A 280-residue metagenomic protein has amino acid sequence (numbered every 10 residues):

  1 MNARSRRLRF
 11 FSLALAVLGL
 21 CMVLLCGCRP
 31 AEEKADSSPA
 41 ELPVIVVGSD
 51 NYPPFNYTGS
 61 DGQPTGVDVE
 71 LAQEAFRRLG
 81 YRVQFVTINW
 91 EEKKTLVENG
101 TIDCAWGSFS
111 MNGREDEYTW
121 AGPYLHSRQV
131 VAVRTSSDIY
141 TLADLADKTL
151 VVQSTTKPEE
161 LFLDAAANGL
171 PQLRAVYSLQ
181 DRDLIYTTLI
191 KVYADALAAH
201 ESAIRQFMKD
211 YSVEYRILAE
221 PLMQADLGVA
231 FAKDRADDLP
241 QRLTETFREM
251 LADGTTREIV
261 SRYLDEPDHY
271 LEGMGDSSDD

Functional and structural regions predicted by a protein language model:
C28-K34, K157-L179, R216-I217, F247-D280: Ligand-binding clefts/hinges and TM-proximal coupling segments of bilobed small-molecule sensing domains
R29-P30, V69-R78, I139, A143-K157 (+1 more regions): Extended ligand-binding regions for polar small-molecule ligands
L42-G66: Short glycine-rich His-centered loop
S49-N51, H126-V133, K209-R248, E266-D280: Periplasmic-binding protein-like
Y57-S60, A72-Y81, P158-L179, Y186 (+1 more regions): Ligand-binding cleft/hinge of the Venus flytrap
V69, Q84-T95, V176-T187, K191 (+1 more regions): Short helix-initiation/N-cap motifs at beta->coil->alpha
Q73, R82-D144, R216-P221: Acidic, polar ligand-binding/catalytic clefts
E92-T95, G107-E117, L161-D164, T188-Q224: A ligand-binding cleft/hinge motif common to bilobed small-molecule-binding domains
